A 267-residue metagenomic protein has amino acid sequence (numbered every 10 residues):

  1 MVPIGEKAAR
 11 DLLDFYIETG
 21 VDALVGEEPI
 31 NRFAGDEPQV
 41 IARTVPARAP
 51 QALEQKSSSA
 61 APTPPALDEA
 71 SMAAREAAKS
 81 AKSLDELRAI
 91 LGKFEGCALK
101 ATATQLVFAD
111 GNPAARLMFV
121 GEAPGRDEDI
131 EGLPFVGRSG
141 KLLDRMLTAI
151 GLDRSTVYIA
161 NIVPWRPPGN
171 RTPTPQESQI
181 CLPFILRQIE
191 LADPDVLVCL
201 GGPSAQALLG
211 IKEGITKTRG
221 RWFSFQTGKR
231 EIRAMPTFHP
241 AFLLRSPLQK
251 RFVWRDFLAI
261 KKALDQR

Functional and structural regions predicted by a protein language model:
M1-L12, E18, A23-L24: Conserved nucleotidyltransferase catalytic core and NTase-mimicking acidic/glycine-rich helix/loop elements in nucleic
F15, D22-A23, E27, N31-A34 (+1 more regions): A polyanion-binding, active-site-adjacent surface
